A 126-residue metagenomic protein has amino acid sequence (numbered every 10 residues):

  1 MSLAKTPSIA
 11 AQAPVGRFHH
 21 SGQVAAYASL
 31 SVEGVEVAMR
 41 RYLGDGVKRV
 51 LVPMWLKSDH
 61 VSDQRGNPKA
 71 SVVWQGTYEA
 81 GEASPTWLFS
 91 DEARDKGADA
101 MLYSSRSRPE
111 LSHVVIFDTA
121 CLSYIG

Functional and structural regions predicted by a protein language model:
M1-S21, Y42-G126: Active-site and NAD+-binding cores of ADP-ribose-processing enzymes
H20-S29: A short, exposed loop/beta-hairpin motif centered on an aromatic-Gly-Thr core
A28-L30, Y103-S104: Short His-Asn-centered micro-motif
V32-G44: Short active-site loop/helix that positions an aromatic residue
